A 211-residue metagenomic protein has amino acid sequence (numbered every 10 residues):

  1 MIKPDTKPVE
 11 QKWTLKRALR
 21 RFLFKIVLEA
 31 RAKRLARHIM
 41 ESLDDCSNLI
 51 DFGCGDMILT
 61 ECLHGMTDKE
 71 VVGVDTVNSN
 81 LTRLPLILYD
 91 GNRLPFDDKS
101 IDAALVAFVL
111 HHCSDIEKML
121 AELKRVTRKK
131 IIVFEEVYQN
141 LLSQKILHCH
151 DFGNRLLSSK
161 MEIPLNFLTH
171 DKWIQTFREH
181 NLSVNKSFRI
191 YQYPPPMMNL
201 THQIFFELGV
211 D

Functional and structural regions predicted by a protein language model:
K7-H38: Class I SAM-dependent methyltransferase Rossmann-like catalytic core, especially the SAM/SAH-binding loop
K25, H38-I39, T60-E61, F134-M197: C-terminal alpha-helical "lid/dimerization" subdomain adjacent to the S-adenosyl-L-methionine
H38-D44, L94-P95: Glycine-rich helix-loop-beta junction characteristic of Rossmann-like nucleotide cofactor-binding loops
I50, G55-R93: Class I SAM-dependent methyltransferase SAM/SAH-binding core
L105: A conserved beta-strand element that flanks and buttresses the S-adenosyl-L-methionine
H111-H112: A short His-aromatic
E117-I131: A short glycine-rich, Lys/Arg-flanked "PGG" loop and its adjoining helix->strand segment in the class I
Y193-D211: Core SAM-dependent methyltransferase catalytic element
